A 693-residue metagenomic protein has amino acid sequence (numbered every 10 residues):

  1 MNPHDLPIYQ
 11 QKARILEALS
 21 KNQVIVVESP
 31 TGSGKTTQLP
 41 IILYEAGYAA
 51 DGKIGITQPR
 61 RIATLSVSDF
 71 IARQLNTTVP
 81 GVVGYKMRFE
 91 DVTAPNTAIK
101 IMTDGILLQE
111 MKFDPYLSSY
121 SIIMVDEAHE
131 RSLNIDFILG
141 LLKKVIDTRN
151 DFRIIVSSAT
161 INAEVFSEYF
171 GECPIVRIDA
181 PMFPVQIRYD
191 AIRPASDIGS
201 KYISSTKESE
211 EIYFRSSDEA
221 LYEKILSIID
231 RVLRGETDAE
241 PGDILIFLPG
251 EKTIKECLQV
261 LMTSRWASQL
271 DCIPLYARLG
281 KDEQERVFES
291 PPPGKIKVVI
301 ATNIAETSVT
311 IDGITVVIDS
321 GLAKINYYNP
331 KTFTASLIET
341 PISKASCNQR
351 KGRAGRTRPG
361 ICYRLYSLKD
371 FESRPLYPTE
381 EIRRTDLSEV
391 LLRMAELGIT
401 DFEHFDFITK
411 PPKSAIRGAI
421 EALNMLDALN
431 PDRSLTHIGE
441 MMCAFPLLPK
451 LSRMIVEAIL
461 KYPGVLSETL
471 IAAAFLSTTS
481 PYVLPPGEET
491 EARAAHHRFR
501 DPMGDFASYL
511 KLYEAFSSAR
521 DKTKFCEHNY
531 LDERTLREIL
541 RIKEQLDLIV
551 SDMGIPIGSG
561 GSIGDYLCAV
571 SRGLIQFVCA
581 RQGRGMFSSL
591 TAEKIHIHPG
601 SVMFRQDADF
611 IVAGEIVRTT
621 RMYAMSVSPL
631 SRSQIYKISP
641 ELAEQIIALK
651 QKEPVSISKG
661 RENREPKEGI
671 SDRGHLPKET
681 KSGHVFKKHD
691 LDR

Functional and structural regions predicted by a protein language model:
M1-M454, K461, D547-I555, G560 (+10 more regions): P-loop NTPase motor module signature
E440, P446, R453, E457-R693: Extended, charged helical/alpha-beta scaffold domains that provide interaction surfaces
